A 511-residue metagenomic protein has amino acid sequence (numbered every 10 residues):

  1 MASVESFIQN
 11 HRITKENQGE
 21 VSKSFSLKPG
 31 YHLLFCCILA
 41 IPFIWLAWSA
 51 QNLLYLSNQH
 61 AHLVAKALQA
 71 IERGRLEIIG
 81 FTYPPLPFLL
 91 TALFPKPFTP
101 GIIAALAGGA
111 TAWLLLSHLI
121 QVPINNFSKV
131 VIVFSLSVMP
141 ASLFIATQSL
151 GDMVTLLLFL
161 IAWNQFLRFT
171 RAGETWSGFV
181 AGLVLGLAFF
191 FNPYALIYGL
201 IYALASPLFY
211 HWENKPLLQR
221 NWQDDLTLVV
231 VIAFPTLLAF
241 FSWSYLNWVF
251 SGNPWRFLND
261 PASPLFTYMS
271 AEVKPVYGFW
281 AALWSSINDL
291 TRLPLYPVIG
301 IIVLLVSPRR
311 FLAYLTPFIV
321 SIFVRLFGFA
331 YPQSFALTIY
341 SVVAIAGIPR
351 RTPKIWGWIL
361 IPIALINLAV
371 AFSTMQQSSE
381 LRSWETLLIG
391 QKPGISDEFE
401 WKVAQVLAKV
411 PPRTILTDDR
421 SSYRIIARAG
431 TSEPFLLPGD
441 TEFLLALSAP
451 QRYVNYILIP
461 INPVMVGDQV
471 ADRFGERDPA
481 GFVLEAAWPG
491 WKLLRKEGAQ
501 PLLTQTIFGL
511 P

Functional and structural regions predicted by a protein language model:
K15, G74-R75, V122-P123, A162-G178 (+2 more regions): Membrane-interface transmembrane helices that cradle and orient dolichyl/undecaprenyl
L46-K66, L76-L90, F250-L258, K392-F399: Extracytoplasmic catalytic/substrate-binding loops of multi-pass membrane glycan-assembly enzymes
I102-I124, V138, I161-Q165, G300: Transmembrane-helix motifs of polytopic, lipid-linked glycan transferases
A112, W284-I319, S341-I348: Hydrophobic, aromatic-rich transmembrane alpha-helices and their immediate juxtamembrane boundary segments
T147-V154: Short acidic/glycine- and proline-prone juxtamembrane loop motifs at membrane-interface regions of multi-pass membrane
A195-L196, I201, A205-L208, W212 (+2 more regions): Membrane-lumen/periplasm interface segments of specific transmembrane helices in polyprenyl phosphate-linked
I361-S422, P511: Membrane-embedded, lumen/periplasm-facing catalytic core of multi-pass transferases that use lipid-linked donors
S396-T441, V454-P463, L494: Short periplasmic/luminal acceptor-recognition loop of GT-C membrane glycosyltransferases, typified by
